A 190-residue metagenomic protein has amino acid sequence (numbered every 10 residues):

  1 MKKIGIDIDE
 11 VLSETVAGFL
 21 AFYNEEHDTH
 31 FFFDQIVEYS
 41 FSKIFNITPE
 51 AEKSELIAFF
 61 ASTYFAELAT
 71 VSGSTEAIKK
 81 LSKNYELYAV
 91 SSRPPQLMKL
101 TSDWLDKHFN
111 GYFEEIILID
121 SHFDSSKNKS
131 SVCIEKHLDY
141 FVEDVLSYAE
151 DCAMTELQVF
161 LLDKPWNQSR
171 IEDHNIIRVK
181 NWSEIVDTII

Functional and structural regions predicted by a protein language model:
M1-K53: Active-site neighborhood of HAD-like aspartate-dependent phosphohydrolases
K2, E114, D139: Conserved acidic residues
F31, S42-E76: Metal-dependent phosphoesterase signature
S74-W104, I117-I119: Substrate-recognition element of Asp-dependent hydrolases with the DxDx(T/V) motif
S92-P94, N110-K127: A short, structured active-site edge motif that brings together acidic residues
K99-S102, D106, D120-K136, L146-D151: Short loop-to-alpha-helix "cap/lid" segments that border enzyme active sites across diverse enzyme classes
Y140-I177: Acidic, Mg2+-coordinating phosphoryl-transfer loop and its flanking beta/alpha structural elements, shared across
I176-E184: Short acidic-hydrophobic, aromatic-tinged amphipathic segments that line or gate anion-handling sites
